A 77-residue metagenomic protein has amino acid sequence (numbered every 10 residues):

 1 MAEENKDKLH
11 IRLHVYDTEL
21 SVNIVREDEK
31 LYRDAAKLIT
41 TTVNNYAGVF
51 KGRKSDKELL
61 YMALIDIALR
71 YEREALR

Functional and structural regions predicted by a protein language model:
M1-A2, M62: Intrinsically disordered, low-complexity regulatory segments
A2-R12: N-terminal intrinsically disordered, cationic/polar leader segments that include organellar targeting peptides
H14-T18: N-terminal acidic leader/helix
E19-R26, K30, D34, Y46-Y61: Amphipathic, hydrophobic secondary-structure cores in small proteins
R33-T41: A short, structured beta-strand/loop element
T40, N44, M62-I65: Predominant activation on well-ordered alpha-helical scaffold segments within soluble catalytic domains
T42-V49, R70-E74: Conserved, well-folded catalytic cores of nucleic-acid-processing and energy-transducing macromolecular machines
K57-R77: Long, leucine- and charge-enriched amphipathic alpha-helices that form heptad-repeat coiled-coil/leucine-zipper-like
